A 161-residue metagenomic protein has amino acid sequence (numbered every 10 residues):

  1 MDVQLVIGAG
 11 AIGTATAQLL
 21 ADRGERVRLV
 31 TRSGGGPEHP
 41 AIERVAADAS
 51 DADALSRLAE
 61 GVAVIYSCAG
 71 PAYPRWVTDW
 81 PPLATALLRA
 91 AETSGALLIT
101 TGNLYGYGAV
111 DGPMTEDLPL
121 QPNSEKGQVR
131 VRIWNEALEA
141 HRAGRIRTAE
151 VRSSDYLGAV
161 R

Functional and structural regions predicted by a protein language model:
Q4-G8: Conserved N-terminal Rossmann-fold NAD(P)-binding element of oxidoreductases
I12: Hydrophobic/small residue at the entry helix of a nucleotide-binding pocket
L20: Aromatic pocket-lining residues of Rossmann-like dinucleotide-binding sites
L29-G36, T101: Short, polar loop motifs at secondary-structure junctions
G35-S94, Y107: NAD(P)H-binding glycine-rich loop region in Rossmannoid oxidoreductase-like domains and their noncatalytic homologs
T85-R132, A149: Conserved Rossmann-fold NAD(P)-dependent oxidoreductase catalytic core, especially the SDR/UDP-sugar
N103, N135-V160: Conserved beta-loop-beta element that borders a ligand/cofactor-binding pocket
